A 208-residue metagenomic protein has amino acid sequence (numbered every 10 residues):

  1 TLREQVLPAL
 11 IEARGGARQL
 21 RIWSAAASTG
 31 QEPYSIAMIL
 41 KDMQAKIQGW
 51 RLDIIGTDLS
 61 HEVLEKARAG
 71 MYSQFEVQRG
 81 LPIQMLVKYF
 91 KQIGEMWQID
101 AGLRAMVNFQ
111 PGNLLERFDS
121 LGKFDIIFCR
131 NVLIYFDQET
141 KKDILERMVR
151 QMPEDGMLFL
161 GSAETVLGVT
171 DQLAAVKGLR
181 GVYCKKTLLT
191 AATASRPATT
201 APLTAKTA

Functional and structural regions predicted by a protein language model:
T1-W23: Conserved AdoMet
A17-S35, I55: Conserved class I S-adenosyl-L-methionine
A25, A45-F128, V132-F136, T140 (+1 more regions): Extended basic-aromatic, gly/pro-enriched interface segments that bind polyanionic ligands
T29-I47: Conserved SAM-binding loop of SAM-dependent methyltransferases across substrates and taxa, primarily the Class I
I126, L167-A208: Core SAM-dependent methyltransferase catalytic element
K142-E154: A short glycine-rich, Lys/Arg-flanked "PGG" loop and its adjoining helix->strand segment in the class I
E154-S162: Conserved beta-strand signature within the Rossmann-like core of class I S-adenosyl-L-methionine
